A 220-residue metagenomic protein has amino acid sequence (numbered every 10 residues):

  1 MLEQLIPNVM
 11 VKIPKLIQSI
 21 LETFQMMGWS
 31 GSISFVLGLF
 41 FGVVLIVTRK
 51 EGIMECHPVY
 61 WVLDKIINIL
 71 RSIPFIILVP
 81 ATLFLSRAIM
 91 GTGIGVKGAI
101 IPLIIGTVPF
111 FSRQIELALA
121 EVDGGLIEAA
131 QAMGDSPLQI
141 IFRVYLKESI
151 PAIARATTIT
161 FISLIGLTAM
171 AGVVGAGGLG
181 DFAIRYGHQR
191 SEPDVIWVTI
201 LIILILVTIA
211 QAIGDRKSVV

Functional and structural regions predicted by a protein language model:
M1-G31, C56-W61: Periplasmic/extracellular loop-to-transmembrane helix junction in inner-membrane transport proteins
L16-V47, T157: Transmembrane alpha-helix signature in integral membrane proteins
Q18, E22-M26, R71, F75-F110 (+1 more regions): Loop-to-helix entry region at the N-terminal start of transmembrane alpha-helices in multi-pass membrane transporters
V44-K50, A132, I196-V220: C-terminal transmembrane helix and the adjacent membrane-cytosol boundary/short C-terminal tail of inner/organellar
V44-T82, L103, V108, Q114-L117: Cytoplasmic-entry segments and transmembrane alpha-helices of multi-pass inner-membrane transporters
L119-S149, Q189: Short helix-to-coil transition segments within interhelical loops that connect adjacent transmembrane helices
P137-T168: Transmembrane alpha-helices
L167-W197, L201-I202: Glycine-rich helix-loop "coupling/hinge" segments at transmembrane-helix boundaries in multipass transporters
